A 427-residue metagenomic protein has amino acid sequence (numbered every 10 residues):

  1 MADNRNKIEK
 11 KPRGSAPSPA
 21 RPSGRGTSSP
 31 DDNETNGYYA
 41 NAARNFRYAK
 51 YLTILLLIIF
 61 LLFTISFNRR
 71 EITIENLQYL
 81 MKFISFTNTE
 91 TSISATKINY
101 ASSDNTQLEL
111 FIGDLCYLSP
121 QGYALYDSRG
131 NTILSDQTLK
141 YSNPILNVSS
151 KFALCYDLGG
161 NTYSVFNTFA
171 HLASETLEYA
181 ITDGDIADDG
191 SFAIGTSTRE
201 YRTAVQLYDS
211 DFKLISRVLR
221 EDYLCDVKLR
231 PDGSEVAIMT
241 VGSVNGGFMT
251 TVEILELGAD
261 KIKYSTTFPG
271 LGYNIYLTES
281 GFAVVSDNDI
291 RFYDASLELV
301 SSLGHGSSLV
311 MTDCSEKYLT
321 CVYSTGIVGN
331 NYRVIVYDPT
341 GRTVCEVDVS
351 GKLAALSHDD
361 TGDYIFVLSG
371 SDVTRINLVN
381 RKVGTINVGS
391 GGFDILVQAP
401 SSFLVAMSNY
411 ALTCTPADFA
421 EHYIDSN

Functional and structural regions predicted by a protein language model:
M1-P30: N-terminal targeting leaders characterized by basic, low-complexity, disordered sequences that direct proteins
S28-K151, Y156-G159, V165: N-terminal "mature head" segments of proteins
R69-I72, G122-A124, N161-V165, E200-Q206 (+5 more regions): Structural motif
F86-Y100, G130-Q137, F169-T176, F212-L219 (+5 more regions): A short beta-strand motif characteristic of beta-propeller blades
A95-L110, L139-K151, Y179-D188, R220-P231 (+5 more regions): Repeated scaffold domains used in trafficking and secretory/extracellular systems, primarily beta-propellers
L115, A153, S191-A193, G233-A237 (+4 more regions): Hydrophobic beta-strand positions that form the internal "hydrophobic ladder" of WD40/Gbeta-like beta-propeller blades
T132-M239, G246: Non-cytosolic head/periplasmic domains of membrane-anchored proteins
Y201-Y293: Solenoidal tandem-repeat scaffolds enriched in leucines and small polar residues
